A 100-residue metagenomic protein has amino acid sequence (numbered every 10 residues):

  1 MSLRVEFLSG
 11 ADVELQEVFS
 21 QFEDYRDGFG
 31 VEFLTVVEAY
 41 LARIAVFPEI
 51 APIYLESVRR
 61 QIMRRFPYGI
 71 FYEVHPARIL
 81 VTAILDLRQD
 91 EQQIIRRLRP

Functional and structural regions predicted by a protein language model:
M1-L34: Arg/Lys-rich, positively charged N-terminal/basic patches that mediate binding to nucleic acids
V31, P52-Y54, Q93: Short, hydrophobic secondary-structure boundary micro-motifs
A39-R64: A short, surface-exposed loop/turn module that caps and links secondary-structure elements
G69, E73-P100: Enriched for short, Lys/Arg-rich terminal
